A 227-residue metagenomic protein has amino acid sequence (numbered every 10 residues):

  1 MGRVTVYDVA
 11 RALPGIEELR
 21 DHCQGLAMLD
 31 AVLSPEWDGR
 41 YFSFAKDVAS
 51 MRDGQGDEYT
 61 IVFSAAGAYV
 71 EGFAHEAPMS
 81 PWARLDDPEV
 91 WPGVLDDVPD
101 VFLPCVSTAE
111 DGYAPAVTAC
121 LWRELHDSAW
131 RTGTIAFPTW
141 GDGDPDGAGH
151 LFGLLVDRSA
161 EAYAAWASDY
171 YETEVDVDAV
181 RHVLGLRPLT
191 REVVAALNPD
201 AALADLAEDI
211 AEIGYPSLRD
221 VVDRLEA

Functional and structural regions predicted by a protein language model:
M1-G56, F63-A66, S80-A227: N-terminal domain-onset segments
Y69-E71: Short, conserved beta-strand/beta-arch hydrophobic-aromatic motifs that form part of recognition grooves or interface
F73-S80: Short, solvent-exposed aromatic-acidic interface loops
